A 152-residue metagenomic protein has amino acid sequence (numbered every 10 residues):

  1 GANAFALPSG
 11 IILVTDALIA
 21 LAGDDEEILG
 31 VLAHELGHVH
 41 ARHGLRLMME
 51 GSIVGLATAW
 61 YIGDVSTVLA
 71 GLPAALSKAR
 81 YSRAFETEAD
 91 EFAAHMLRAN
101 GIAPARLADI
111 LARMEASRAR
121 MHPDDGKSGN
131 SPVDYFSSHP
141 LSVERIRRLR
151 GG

Functional and structural regions predicted by a protein language model:
G1-G151: A Zn2+-metalloprotease active-site environment signal
